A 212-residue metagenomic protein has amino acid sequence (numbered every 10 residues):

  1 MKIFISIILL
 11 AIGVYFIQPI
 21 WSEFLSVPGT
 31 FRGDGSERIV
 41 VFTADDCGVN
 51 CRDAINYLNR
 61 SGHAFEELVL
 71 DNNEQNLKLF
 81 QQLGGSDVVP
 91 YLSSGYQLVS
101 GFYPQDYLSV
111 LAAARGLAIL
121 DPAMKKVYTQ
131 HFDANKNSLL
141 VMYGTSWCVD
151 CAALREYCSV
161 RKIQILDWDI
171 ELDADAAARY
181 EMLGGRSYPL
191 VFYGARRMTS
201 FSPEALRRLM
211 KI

Functional and structural regions predicted by a protein language model:
K2-I20: Hydrophobic membrane-insertion alpha-helices, especially the h-region of bacterial N-terminal signal peptides
I20-P28: Aromatic-capped interface at the extracytoplasmic side of an N-terminal signal-anchor transmembrane helix
P28-A64, V127-I163: Local sequence-structure signature of Cys/Sec-based thiol-disulfide redox active-site neighborhoods
D46-V49, N72-Q75, Q97-S100, S146-V149 (+1 more regions): Solvent-exposed loop/turn segments at secondary-structure junctions within structured extracellular/periplasmic domains
R52-R60, K78, Q105, S109 (+4 more regions): Solvent-exposed, polar/charged alpha-helical surfaces in well-ordered, non-transmembrane soluble domains, broadly
L68-D87, W168-S187, M210-I212: Thioredoxin-like thiol-disulfide oxidoreductase module
Q75-L98, F102-Q105: Mid-chain, structured segments of secreted extracytoplasmic proteins
S94-A123, F192-I212: Non-catalytic, surface beta->alpha helical segment in thiol-disulfide oxidoreductase systems
